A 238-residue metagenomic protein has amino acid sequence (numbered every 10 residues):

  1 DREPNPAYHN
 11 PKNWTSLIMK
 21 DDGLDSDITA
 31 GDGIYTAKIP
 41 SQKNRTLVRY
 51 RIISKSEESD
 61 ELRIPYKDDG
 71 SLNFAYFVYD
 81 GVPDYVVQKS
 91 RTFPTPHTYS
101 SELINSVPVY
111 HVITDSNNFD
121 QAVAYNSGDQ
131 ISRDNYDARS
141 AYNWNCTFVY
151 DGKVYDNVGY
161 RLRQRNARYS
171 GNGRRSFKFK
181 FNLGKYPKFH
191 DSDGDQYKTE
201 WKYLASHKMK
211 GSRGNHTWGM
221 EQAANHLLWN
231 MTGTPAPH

Functional and structural regions predicted by a protein language model:
D1-E3, D22, K55, N182: Predominantly extracellular/luminal cell-surface or secreted proteins
R2-S16, Y186-Y197: Acidic Ser/Thr/Pro-rich low-complexity disordered segments that often serve as glycosylated linkers/stalks around
H9-D27, R161-Q164: Solvent-exposed serine/threonine-rich low-complexity stretches and specific carbohydrate-binding patches
I18-K20, T36-P40, A75-V78: Generic structural detector for well-ordered beta-strands
D25-K38: Aromatic sugar-binding surface patches on proteins that engage polysaccharides or sugar-phosphate polymers
P40-T46: Short, surface-exposed loop/turn segments at beta-strand-coil junctions that are enriched for proline with nearby
T46-L47, I53-H238: Phosphate-handling architecture centered on phosphoinositide signaling
